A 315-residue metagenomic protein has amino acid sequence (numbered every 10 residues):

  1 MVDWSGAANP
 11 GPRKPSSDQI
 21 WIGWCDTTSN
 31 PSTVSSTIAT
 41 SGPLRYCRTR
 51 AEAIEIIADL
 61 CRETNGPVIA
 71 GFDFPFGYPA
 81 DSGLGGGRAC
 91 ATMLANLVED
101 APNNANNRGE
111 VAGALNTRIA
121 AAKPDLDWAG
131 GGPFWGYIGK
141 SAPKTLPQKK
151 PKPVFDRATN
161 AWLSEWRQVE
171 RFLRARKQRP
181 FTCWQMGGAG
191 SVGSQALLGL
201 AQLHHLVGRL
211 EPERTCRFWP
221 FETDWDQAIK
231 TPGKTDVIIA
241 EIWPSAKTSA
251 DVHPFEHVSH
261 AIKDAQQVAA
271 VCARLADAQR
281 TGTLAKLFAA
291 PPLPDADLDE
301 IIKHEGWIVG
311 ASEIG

Functional and structural regions predicted by a protein language model:
W4-I69, F74-G315: RNase H-like (RuvC/DEDD) metal-dependent nuclease/polynucleotide-processing core
